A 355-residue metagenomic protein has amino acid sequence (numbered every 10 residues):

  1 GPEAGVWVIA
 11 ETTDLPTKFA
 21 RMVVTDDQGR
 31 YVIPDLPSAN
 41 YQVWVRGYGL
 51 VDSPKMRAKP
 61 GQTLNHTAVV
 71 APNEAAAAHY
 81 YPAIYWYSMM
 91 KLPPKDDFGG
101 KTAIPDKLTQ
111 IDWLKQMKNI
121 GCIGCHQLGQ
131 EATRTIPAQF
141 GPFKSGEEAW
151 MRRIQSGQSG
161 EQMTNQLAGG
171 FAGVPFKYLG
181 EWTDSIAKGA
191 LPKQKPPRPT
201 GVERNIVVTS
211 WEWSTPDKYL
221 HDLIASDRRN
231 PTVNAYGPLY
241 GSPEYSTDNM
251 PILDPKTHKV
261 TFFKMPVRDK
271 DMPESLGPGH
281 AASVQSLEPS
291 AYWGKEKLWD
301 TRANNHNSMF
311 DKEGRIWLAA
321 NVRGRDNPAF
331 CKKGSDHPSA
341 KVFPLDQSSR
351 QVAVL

Functional and structural regions predicted by a protein language model:
G1, V8, T25-P34, Y41 (+1 more regions): Glycine-centered loop-to-beta-strand initiation motif
G1-D14, S38, Y87-G99: Short, ordered, surface-exposed loop/turn motifs in non-cytosolic proteins
T13-K18, N40-G61: A short, solvent-exposed loop/turn motif at the edges and junctions of modular extracellular/periplasmic domains
T13-R30: Short, acidic Ser/Thr/Gly-rich low-complexity loop/linker segments typical of extracellular and cell-surface proteins
A58-Y80: Extracellular beta-sheet/turn segments enriched in Thr/Pro/Gly and aliphatic residues
N119-Q130, L179: The canonical Cys-X-X-Cys-His
E131-Q139, N234, G241-Y245, M272-P278 (+2 more regions): Short, conserved, GDST-rich strand-edge loop motifs in beta-rich repeat architectures
G201-L220, T261-D300, Q347-L355: Surface-exposed loop and turn segments in beta-propeller and other repeat-based domains that flank or scaffold
